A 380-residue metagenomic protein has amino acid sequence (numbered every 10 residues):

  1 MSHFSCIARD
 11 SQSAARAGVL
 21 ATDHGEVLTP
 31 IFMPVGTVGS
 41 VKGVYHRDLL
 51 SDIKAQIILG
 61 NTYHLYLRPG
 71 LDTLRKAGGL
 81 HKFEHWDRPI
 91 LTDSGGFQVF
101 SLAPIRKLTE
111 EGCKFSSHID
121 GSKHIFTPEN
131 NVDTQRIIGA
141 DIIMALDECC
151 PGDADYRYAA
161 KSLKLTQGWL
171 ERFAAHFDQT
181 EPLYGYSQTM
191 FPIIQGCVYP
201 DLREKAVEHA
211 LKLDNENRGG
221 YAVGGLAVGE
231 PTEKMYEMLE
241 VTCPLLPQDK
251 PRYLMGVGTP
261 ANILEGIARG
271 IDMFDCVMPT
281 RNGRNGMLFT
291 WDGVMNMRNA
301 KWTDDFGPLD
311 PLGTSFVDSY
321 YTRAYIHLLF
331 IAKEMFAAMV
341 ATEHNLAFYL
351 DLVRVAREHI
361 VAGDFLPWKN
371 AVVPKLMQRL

Functional and structural regions predicted by a protein language model:
M1-L183, A300-T303: Non-catalytic, usually N-terminal nucleic-acid engagement modules in DNA/RNA processing proteins
M1-T22, V27-P34, K42-G43, D147-D153 (+1 more regions): C-terminal extensions of enzymes
G25, I58, D93, Q135 (+5 more regions): Conserved, mostly hydrophobic/aromatic
K123, T127, Y158, L165 (+4 more regions): Catalytic cores of large soluble enzymes that bind and process phosphate-bearing ligands
N130, T134, K161, L165-R172 (+4 more regions): A non-catalytic, amphipathic alpha-helix used as a structural packing/dimerization or gating element in enzyme scaffolds
G139, L170, A174-F177, E181 (+4 more regions): Structural signal for hydrophobic packing residues in well-ordered secondary-structure cores of soluble enzyme domains
G152-Y156, A160, G220-A227, M335-A338: Glycine- and acidic
K164, H176, T180, G185-L309: Glycine-rich phosphate/ribose-binding loops and adjacent secondary-structure elements that form binding surfaces
